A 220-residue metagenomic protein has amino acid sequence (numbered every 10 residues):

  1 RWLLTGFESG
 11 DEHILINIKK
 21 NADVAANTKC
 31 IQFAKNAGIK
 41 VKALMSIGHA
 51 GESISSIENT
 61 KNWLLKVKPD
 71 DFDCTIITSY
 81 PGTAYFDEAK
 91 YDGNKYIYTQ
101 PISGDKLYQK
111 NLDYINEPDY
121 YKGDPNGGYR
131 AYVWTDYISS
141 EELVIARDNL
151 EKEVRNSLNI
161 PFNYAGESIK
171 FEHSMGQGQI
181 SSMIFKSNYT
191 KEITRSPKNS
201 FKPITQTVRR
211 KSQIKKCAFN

Functional and structural regions predicted by a protein language model:
R1-E172: A structural motif corresponding to the C-terminal lobe/cap of the Radical SAM core domain
A146-N220: Membrane-proximal basic amphipathic "stem/tether" segments
